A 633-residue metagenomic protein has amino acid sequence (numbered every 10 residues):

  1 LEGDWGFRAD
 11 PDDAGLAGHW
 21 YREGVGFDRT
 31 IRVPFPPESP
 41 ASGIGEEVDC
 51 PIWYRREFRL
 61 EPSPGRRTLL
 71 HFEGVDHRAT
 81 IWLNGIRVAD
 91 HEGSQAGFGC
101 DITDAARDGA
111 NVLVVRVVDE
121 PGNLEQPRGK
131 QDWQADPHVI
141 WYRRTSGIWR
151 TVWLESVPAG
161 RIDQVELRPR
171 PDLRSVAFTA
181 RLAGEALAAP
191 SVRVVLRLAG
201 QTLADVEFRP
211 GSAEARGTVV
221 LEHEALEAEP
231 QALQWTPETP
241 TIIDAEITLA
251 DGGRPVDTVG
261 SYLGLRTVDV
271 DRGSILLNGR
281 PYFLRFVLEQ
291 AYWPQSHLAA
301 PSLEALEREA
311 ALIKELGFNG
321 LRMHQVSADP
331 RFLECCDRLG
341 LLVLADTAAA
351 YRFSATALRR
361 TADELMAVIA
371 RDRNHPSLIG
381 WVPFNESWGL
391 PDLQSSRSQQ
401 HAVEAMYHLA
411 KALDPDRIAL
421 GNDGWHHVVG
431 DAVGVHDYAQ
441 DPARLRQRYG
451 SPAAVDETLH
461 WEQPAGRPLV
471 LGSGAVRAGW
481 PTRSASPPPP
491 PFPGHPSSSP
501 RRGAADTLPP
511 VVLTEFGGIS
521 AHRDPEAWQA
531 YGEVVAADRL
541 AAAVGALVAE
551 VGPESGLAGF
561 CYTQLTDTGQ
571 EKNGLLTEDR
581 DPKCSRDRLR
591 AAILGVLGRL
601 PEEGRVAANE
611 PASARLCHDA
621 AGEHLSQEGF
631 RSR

Functional and structural regions predicted by a protein language model:
L1-M323, P330, C335, E364 (+5 more regions): Secreted/periplasmic carbohydrate-active enzymes, especially glycoside hydrolases
G320-D581, R588-I593: Substrate-binding/catalytic cleft of secreted carbohydrate-active enzymes, primarily glycoside hydrolases
